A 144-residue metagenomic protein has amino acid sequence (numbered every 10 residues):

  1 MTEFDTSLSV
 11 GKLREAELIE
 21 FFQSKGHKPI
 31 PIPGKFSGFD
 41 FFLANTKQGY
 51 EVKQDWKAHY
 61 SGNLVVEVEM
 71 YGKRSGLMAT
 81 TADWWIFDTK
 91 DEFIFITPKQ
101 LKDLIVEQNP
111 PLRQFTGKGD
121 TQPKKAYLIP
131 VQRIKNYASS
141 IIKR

Functional and structural regions predicted by a protein language model:
M1-R144: Nucleic-acid endonuclease domains
